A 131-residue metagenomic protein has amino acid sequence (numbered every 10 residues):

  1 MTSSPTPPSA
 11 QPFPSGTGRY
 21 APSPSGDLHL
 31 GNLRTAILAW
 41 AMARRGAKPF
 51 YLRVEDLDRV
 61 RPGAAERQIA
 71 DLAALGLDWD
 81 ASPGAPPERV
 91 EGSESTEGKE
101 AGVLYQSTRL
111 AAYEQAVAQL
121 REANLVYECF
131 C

Functional and structural regions predicted by a protein language model:
T2-C131: N-terminal Rossmann-like or analogous alpha/beta NTP/dinucleotide-binding catalytic cores that position adenine
